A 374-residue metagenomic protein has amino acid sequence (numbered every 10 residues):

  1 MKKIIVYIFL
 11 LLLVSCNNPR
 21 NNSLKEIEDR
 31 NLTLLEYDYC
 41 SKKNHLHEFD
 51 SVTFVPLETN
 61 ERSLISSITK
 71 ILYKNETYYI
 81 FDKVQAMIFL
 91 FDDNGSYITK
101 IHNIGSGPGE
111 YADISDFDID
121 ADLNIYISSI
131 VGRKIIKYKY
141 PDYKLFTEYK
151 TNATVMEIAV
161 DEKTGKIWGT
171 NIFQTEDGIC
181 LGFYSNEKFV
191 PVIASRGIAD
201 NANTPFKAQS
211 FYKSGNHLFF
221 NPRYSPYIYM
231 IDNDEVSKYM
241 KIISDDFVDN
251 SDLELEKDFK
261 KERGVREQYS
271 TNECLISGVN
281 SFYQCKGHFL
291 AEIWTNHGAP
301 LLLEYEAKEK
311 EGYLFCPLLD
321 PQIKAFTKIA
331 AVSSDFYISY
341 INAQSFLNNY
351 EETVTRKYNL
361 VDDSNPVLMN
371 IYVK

Functional and structural regions predicted by a protein language model:
V14-S15: C-terminal motif of bacterial Sec signal peptides marking the signal peptidase cleavage site
R20-E58: Blade/loop signatures of beta-propeller domains
L34-L35, V52-V84, G278-N280: Beta-strand-rich domains and repeat architectures in extracellular enzymes and scaffolds, especially beta-propellers
E58-S67, S96-D122, S129-I130: Blade-loop segments of beta-propeller domains
E61, H102-E110, K150-M156, R196-N201 (+2 more regions): Short coil/turn segments at the loop-to-beta-strand junctions that recur within blades of beta-propeller repeat folds
S67-K70, A112-D116, A153-V160, A202-S210 (+2 more regions): Repeated scaffold domains used in trafficking and secretory/extracellular systems, primarily beta-propellers
Y73-E76, I119-D122, V160-T164, K213-S214 (+2 more regions): Residue-level detector of Asp-centered blade-edge/turn motifs that repeat once per structural unit in beta-propeller
M240-K257, V265, S270, K308-S334 (+1 more regions): Conserved blade-ending motifs and adjacent loop-strand segments that build the rim/top face of beta-propeller domains
